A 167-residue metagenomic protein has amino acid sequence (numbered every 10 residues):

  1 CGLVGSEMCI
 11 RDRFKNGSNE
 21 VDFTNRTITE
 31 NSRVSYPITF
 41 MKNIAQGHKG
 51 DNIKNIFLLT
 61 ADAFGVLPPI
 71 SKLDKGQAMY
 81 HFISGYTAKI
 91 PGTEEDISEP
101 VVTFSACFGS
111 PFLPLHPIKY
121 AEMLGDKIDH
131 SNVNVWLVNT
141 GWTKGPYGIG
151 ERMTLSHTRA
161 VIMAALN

Functional and structural regions predicted by a protein language model:
C1-G5, C9-I10: Single conserved hydrophobic/aromatic residue that forms the stacking wall/gate of nucleotide- or nucleobase-binding
E20-N167: Conserved NTP phosphate-binding and transfer environment spanning the P-loop NTPase/kinase superfamily
